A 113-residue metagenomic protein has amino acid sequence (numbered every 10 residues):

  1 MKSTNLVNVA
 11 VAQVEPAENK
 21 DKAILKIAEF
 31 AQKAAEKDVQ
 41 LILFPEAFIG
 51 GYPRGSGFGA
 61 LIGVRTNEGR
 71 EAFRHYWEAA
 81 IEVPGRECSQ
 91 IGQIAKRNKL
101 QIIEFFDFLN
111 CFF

Functional and structural regions predicted by a protein language model:
M1-F113: Hydrophobic structural segments
